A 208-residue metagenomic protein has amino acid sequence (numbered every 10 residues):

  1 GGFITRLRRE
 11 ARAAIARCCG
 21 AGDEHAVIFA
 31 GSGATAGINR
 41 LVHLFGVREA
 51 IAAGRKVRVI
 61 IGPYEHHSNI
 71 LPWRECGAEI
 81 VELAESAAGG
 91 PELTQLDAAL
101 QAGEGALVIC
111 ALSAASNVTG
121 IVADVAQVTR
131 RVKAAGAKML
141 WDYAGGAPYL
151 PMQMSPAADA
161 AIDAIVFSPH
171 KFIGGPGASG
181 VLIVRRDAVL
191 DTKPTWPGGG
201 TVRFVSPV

Functional and structural regions predicted by a protein language model:
G1-V208: Pyridoxal 5′-phosphate
